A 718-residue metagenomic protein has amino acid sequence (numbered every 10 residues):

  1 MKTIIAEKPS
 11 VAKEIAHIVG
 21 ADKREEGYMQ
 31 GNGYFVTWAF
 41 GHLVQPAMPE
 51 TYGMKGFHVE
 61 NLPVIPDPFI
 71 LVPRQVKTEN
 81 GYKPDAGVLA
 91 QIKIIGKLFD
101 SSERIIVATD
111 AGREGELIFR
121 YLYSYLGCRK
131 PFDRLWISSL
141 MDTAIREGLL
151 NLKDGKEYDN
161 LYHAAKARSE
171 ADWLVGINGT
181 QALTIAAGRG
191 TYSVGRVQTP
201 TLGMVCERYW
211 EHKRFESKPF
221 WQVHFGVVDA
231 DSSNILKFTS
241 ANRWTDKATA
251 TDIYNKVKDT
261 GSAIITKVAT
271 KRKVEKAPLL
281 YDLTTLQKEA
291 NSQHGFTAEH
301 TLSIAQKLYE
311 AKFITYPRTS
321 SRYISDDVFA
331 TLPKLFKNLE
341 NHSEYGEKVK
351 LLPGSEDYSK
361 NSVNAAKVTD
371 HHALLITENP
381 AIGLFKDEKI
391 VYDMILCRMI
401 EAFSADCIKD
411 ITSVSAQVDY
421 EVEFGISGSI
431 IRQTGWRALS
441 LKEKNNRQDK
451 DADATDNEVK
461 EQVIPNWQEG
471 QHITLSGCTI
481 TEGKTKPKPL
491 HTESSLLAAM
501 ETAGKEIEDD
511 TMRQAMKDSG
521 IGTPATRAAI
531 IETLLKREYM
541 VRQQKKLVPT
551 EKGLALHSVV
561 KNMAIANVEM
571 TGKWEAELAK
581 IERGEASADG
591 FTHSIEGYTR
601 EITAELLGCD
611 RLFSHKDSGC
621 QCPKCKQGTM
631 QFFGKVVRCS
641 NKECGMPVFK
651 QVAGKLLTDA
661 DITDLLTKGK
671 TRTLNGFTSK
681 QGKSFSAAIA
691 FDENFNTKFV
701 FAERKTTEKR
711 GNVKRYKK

Functional and structural regions predicted by a protein language model:
M1, T109-A111, G188-T191, T270-L279 (+4 more regions): Conserved short loop/turn motifs at secondary-structure junctions
M1-S169, W173, G179, K444-R447 (+2 more regions): Intrinsically disordered, low-complexity regulatory segments
K2, G81, Y125, T180 (+3 more regions): Basic, low-complexity terminal or inter-domain segments flanking catalytic cores
A164-G195, T511: Amphipathic alpha-helical segments of the small helical/lid subdomains adjacent to P-loop NTPase cores
A186-S193, M204-T249, Q293: C-terminal helical "lid" subdomain and adjoining coupling/linker elements of P-loop NTPases
Q198: Conserved PLP-enzyme active-site core in the AAT-like
T245-Y281, Q287: Metal- or metallocofactor-binding catalytic centers and their adjacent structured scaffolds across diverse enzyme
